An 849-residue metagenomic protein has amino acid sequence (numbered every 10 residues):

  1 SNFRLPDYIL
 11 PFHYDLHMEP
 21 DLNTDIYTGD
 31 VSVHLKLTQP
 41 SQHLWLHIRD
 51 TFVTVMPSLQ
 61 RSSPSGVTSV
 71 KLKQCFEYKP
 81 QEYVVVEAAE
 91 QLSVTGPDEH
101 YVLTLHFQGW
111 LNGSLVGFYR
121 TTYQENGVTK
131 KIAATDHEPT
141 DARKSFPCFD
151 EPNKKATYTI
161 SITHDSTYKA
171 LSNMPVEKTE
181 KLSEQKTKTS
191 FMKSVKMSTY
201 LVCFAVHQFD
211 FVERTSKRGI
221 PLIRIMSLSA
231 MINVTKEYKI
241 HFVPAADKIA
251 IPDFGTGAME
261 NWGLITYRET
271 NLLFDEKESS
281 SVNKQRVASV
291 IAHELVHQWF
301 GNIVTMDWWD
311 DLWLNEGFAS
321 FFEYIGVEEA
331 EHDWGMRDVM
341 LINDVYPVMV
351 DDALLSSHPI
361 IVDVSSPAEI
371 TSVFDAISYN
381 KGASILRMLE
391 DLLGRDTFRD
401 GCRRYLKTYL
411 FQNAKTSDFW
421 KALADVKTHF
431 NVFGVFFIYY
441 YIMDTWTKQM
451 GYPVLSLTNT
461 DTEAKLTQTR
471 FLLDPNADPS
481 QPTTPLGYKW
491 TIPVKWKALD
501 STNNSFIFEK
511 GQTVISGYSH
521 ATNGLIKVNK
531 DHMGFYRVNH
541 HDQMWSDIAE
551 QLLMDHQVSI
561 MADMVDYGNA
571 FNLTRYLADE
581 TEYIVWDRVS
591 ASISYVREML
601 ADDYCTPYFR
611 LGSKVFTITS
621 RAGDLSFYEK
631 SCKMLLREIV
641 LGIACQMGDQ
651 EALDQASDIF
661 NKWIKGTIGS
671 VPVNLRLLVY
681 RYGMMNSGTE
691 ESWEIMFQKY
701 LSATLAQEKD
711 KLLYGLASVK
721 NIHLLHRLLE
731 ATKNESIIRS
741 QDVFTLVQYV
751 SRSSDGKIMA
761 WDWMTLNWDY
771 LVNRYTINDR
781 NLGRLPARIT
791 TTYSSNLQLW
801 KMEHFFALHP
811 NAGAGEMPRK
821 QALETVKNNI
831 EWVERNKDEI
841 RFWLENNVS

Functional and structural regions predicted by a protein language model:
S1-S32, P40, S62-G66, N126-I132 (+1 more regions): N-terminal, polar/Ser/Thr-rich
G29, A134-T140, P147-A292, F321 (+3 more regions): Hydrophobic helix-coil surface modules that form long, contiguous segments used for peptide/substrate interaction
V31-L35, I48, A88-E90, E99-G113 (+4 more regions): Short, hydrophobic/aromatic-enriched beta-strand segments in well-ordered soluble domains
H34-F52, T159-D165, N476-P493: Surface-exposed beta-strand/loop patches in extracellular or lumenal glycoproteins
T51-E125, I515-H520: A surface-exposed beta-strand-loop module
F52-R61, V432-Y440, T445, Y452-D531: Beta-strand-rich binding/interaction modules
I132-A134, F191, I225-P479, Y595 (+2 more regions): Hydrophobic alpha-helical and helix-loop surface patches within well-folded domains that function as non-catalytic
V345-Y346, A353, G382, T458-T467 (+2 more regions): Long, ordered, helix-rich scaffold segments
